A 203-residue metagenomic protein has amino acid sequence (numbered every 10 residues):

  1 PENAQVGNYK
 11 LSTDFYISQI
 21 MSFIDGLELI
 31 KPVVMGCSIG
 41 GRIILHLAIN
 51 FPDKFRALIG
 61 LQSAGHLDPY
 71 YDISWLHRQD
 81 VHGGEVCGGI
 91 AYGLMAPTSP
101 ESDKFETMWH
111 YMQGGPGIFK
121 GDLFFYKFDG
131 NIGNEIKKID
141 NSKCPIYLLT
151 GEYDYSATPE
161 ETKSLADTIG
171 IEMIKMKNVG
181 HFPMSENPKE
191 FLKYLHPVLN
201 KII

Functional and structural regions predicted by a protein language model:
P1-M35, K193: Active-site loop/oxyanion-hole signature of alpha/beta-hydrolase fold enzymes
E2-N8, P69-D72, P159-E160: Conserved catalytic-core motifs of eukaryotic protein kinase domains, centered on the activation segment
I24-I30, N141-S142, V198, I202: Glycine-rich phosphate-binding loop signature in dinucleotide/nucleotide-binding domains
G36, G40, I44: Gly/Ala-rich beta-loop-alpha elbow adjacent to hydrolase catalytic centers
L45-N50, F55-V86: Flexible "cap/lid" loop of the alpha/beta hydrolase fold
P69-Y71, G84-S142: Conserved alpha/beta-hydrolase catalytic His-Asp/Glu region
N141, P145-V179, S185: Conserved loop-alpha-helix segment in the C-terminal half of the alpha/beta-hydrolase fold that carries the catalytic
S185-L199: Post-His helix in hydrolase/transferase enzymes
